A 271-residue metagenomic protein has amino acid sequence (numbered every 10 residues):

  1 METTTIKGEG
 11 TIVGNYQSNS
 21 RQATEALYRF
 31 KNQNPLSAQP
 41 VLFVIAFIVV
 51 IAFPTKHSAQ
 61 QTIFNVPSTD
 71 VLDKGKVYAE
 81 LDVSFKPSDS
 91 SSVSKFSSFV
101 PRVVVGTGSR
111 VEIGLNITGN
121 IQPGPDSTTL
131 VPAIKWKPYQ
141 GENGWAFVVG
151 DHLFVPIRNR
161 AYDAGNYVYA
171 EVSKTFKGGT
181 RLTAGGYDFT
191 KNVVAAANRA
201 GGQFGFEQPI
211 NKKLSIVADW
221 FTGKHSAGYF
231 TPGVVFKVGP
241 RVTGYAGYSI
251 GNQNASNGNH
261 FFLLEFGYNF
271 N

Functional and structural regions predicted by a protein language model:
M1-Q61, N271: Cleavable N-terminal export/targeting peptides
S58-N192, F206-S215, D219-N271: Transmembrane beta-barrel domains of Gram-negative outer membranes and organellar outer membranes
A197-Q203: Short loop-to-alpha-helix "cap/lid" segments that border enzyme active sites across diverse enzyme classes
